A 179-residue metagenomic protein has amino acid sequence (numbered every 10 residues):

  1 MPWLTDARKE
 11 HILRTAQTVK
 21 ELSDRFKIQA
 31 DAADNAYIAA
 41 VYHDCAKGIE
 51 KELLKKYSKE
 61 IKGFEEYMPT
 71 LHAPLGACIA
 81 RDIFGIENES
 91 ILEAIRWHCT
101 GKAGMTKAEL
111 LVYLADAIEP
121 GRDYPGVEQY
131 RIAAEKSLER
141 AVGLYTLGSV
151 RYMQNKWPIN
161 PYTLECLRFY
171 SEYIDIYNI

Functional and structural regions predicted by a protein language model:
P2-W3, H11, F26, D31-L144: Divalent metal-dependent catalytic cores for phosphoryl transfer on phosphate-bearing substrates
A16-K27: Export/targeting segments at the very N-terminus of extracytoplasmic proteins
V19, A77, V150: Generic structural marker for isolated residues within well-ordered, non-membrane alpha-helices of soluble domains
E50, S149-V150: Transmembrane alpha-helical segments that form the membrane-embedded catalytic/substrate-channel core of multi-pass
R151-I179: Charged phosphate-binding loop/patch that engages nucleotide di/tri-phosphates or the phosphate backbone of nucleic
